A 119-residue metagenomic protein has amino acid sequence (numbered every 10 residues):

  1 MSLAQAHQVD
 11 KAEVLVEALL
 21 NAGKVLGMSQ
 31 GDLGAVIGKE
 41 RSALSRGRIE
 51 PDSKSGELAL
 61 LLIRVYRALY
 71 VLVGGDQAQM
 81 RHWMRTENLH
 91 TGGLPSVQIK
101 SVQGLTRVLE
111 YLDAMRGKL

Functional and structural regions predicted by a protein language model:
M1-L119: Non-transmembrane "mature" sequence context
